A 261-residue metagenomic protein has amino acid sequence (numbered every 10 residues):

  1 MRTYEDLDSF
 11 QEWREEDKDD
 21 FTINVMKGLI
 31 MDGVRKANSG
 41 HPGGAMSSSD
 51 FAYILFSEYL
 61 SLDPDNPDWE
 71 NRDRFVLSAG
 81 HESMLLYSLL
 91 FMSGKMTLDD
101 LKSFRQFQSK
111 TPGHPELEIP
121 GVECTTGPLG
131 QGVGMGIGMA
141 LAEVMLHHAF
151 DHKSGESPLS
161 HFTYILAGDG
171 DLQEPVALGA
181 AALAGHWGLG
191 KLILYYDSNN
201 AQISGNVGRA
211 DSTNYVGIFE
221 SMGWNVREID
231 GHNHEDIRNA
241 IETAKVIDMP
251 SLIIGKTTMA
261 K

Functional and structural regions predicted by a protein language model:
M1-F162: Thiamine diphosphate
P64-D65, P115-I119, C124-K261: Glycine-rich ThDP/TPP pyrophosphate-binding loop and its adjacent helix/strand module within ThDP-dependent enzymes
